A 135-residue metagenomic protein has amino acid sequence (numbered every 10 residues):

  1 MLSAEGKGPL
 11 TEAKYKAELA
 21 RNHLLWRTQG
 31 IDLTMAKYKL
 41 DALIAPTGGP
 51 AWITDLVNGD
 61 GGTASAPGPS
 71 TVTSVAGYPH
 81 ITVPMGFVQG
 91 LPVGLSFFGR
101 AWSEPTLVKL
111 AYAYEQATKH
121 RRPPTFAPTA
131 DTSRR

Functional and structural regions predicted by a protein language model:
M1-V75, T125-R134: Serine-dependent amide/ester hydrolase catalytic core
P9, K16-A17, V75-R135: Structural helix-boundary/capping segments
